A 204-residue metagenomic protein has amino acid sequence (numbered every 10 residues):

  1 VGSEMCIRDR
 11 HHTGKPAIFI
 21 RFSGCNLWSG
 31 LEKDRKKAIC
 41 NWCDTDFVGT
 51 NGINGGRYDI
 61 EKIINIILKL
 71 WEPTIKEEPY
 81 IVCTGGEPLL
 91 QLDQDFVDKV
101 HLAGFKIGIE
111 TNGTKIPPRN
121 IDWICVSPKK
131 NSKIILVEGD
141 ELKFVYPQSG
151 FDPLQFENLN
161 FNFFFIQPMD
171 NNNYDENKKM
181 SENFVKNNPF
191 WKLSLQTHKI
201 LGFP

Functional and structural regions predicted by a protein language model:
V1-I7: Short, small-residue-biased leader/transition segments that mark boundaries at the very start of proteins
G2, A38, F156-L159: Short amphipathic alpha-helical segments, especially helix-boundary/capping motifs
R8-H12, W28: Short N-terminal binding/cap micro-motifs at the start of the first secondary-structure element
H12-G14, L136: A generic structural micro-feature
P16, F22-S23, L27-I121: Conserved Radical SAM active-site core
K76-Y80, P88-P204: Conserved AdoMet/S-adenosylmethionine-binding subsite of the radical SAM
